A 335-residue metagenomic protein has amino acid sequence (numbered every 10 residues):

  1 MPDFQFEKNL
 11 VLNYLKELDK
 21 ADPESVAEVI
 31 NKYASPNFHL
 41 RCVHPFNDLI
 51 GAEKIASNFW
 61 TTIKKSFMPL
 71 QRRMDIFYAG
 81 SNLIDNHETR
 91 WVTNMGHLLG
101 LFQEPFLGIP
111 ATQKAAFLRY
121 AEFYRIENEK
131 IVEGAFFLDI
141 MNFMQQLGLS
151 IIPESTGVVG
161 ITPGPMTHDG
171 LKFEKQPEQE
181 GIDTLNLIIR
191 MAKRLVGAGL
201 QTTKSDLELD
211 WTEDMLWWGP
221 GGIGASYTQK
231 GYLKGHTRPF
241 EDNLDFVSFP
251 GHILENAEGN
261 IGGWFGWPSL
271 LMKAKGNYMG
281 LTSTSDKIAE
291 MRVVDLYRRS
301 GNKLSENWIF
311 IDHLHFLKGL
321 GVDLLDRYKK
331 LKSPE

Functional and structural regions predicted by a protein language model:
M1-E335: C-terminal and inter-domain tail/linker signature
